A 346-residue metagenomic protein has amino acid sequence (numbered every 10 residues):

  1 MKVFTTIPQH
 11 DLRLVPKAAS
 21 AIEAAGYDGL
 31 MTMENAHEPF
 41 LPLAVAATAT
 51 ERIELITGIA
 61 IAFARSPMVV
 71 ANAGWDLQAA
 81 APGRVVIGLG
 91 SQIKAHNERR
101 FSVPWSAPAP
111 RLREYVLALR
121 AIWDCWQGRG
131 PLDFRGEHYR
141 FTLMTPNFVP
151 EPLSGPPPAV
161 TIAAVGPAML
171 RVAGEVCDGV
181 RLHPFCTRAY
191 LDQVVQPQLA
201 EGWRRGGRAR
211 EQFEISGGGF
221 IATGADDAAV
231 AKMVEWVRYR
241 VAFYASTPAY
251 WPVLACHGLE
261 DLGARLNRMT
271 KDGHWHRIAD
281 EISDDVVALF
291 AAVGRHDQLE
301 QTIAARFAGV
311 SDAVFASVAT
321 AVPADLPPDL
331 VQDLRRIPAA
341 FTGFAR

Functional and structural regions predicted by a protein language model:
M1-R346: Active-site-adjacent structural elements that line small-molecule/cofactor binding pockets in enzymes
